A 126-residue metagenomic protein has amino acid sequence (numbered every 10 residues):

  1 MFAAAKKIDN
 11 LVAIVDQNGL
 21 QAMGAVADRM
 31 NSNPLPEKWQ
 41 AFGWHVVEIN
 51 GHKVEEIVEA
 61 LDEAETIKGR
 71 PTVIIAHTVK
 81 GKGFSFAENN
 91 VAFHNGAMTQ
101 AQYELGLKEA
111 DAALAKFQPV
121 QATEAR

Functional and structural regions predicted by a protein language model:
M1-R126: Glycine-rich ThDP/TPP pyrophosphate-binding loop and its adjacent helix/strand module within ThDP-dependent enzymes
